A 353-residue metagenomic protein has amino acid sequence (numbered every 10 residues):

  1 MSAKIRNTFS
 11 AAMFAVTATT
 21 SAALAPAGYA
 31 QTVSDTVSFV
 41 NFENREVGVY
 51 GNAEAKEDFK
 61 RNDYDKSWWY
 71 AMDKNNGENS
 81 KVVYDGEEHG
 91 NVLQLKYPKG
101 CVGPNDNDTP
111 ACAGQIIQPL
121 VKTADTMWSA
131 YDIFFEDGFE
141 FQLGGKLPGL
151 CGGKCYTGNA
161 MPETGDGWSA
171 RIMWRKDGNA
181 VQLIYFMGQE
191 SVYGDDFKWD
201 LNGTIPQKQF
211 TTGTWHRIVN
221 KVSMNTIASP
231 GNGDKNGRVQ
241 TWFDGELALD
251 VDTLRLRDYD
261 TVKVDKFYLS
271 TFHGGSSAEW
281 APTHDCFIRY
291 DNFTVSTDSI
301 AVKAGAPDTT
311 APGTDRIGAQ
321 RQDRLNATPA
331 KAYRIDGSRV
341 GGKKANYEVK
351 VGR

Functional and structural regions predicted by a protein language model:
S2-V16: Bacterial N-terminal signal peptides that target proteins for export
I5, T32, L183, R321-D323 (+1 more regions): Intrinsic disorder/low-complexity segments enriched in polar/small residues
N7, T19-A22, A311-P312, R316: Serine/threonine-rich, low-complexity intrinsically disordered segments
A11, A27, T32, N105 (+5 more regions): Generic low-complexity segments that are intrinsically disordered, proline-rich and/or Lys/Arg-biased
V16-G28: C-terminal segment of classical bacterial N-terminal signal peptides
Y29-D308: Low-complexity, Ser/Thr/Pro/Gly-rich disordered linker/stalk regions
A311-R353: C-terminal outer-membrane/trafficking sorting elements
